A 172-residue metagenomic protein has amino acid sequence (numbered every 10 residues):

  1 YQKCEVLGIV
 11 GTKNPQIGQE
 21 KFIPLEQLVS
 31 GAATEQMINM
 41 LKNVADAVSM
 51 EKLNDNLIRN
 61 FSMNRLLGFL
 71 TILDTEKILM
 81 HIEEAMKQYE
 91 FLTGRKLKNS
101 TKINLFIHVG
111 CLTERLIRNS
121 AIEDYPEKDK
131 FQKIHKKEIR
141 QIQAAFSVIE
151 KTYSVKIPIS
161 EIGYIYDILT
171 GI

Functional and structural regions predicted by a protein language model:
Y1-I172: A cross-family "folded-core" feature that marks the main globular domain of proteins
